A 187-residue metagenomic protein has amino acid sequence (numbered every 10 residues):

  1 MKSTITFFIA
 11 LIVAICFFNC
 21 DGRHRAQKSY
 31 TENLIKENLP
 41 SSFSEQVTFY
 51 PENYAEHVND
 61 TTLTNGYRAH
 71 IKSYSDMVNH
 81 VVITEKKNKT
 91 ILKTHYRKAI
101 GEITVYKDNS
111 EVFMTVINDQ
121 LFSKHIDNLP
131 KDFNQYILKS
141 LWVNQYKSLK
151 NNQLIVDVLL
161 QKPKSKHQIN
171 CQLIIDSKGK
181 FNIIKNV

Functional and structural regions predicted by a protein language model:
M1-L34: Bacterial Sec-dependent N-terminal signal peptides
K2-T6, K98, I103-V105, Q172-D176 (+1 more regions): N-terminal, helix-rich and Lys/Arg-enriched segments in bacterial and organellar proteins
T4, R23, Y74-D76, D108 (+2 more regions): Generic structural motif
I12, T61-L63, H95-R97, S148 (+2 more regions): A generic structural signal for short, solvent-exposed coil/turn residues that cap or connect secondary-structure
D21-T31, L39-F43, V47-G66, I169-V187: Acidic, small-residue rich beta-repeat scaffolds with periodic aromatic anchors
N38-Q145: Surface-exposed acidic loop/strand-edge motifs in secreted or periplasmic proteins that form small linear binding
F113-V187: Extracytoplasmic electrostatic interaction patches
